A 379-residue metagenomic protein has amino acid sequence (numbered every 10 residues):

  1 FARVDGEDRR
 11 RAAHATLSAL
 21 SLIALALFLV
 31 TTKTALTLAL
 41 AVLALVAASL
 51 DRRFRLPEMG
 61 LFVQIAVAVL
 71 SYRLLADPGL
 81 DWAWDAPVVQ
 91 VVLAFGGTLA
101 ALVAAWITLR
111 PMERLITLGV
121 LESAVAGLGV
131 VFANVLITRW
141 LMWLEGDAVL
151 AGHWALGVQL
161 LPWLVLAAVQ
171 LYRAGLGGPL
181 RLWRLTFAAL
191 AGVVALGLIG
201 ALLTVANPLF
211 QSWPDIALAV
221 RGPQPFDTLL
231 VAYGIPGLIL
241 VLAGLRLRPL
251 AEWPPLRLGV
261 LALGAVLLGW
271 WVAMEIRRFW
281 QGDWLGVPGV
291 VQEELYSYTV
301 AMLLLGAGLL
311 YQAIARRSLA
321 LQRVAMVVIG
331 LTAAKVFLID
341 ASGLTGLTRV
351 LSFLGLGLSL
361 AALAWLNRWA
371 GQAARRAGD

Functional and structural regions predicted by a protein language model:
F1-D379: Alpha-helical transmembrane segments of multi-pass membrane proteins
